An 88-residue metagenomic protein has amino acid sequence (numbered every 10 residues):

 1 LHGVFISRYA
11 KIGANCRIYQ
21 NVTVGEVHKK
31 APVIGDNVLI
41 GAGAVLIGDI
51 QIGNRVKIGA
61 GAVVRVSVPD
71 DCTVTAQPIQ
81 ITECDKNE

Functional and structural regions predicted by a protein language model:
H2, S7-R8, G13-A14, Y19-Q20 (+10 more regions): Left-handed beta-helix
K86-E88: Terminal amphipathic alpha-helical/low-complexity segments used for targeting or macromolecular assembly
